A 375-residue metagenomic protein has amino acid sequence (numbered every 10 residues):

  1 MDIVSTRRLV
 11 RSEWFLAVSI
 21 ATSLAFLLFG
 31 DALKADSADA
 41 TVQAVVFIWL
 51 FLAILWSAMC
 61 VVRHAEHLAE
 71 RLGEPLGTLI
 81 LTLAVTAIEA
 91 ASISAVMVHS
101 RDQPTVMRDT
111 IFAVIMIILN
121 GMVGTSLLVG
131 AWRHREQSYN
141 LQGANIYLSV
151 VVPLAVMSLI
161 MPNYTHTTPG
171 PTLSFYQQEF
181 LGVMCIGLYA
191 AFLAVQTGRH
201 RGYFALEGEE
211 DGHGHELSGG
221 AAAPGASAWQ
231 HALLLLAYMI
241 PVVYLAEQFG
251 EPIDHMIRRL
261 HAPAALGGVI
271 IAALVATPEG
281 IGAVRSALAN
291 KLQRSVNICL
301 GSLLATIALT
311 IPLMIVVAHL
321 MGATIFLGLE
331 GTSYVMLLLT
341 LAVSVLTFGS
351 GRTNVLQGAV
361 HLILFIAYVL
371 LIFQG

Functional and structural regions predicted by a protein language model:
M1-G375: Hydrophobic alpha-helical segments, chiefly the membrane-spanning helices and signal/signal-anchor peptides
